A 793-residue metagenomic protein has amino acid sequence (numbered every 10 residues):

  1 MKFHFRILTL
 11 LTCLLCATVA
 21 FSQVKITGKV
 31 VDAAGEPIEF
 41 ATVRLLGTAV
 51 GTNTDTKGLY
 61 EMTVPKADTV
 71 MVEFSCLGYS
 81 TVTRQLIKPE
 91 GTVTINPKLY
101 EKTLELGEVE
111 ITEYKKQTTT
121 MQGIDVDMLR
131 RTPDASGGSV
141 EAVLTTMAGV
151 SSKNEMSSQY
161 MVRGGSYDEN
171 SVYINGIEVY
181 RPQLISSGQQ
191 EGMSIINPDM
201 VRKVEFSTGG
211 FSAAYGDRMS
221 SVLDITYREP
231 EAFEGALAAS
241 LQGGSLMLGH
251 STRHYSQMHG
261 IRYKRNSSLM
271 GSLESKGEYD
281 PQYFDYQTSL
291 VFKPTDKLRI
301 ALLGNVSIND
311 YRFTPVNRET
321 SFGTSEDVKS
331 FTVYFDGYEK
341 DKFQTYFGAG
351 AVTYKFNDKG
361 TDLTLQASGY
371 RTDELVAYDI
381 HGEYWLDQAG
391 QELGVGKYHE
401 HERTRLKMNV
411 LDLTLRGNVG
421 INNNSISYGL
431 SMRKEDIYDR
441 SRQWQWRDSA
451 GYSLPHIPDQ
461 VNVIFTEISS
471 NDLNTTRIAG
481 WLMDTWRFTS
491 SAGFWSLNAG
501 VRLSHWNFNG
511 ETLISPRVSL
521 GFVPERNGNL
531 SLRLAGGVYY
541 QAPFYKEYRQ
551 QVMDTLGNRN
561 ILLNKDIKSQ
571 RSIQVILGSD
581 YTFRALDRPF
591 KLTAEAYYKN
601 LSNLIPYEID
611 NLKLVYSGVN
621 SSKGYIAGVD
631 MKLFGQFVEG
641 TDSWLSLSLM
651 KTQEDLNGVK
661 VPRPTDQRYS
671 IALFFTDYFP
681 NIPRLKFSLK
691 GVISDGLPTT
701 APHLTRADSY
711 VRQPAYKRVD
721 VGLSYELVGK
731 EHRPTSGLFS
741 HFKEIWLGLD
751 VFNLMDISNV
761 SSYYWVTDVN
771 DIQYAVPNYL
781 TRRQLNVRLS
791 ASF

Functional and structural regions predicted by a protein language model:
V31-A34, A41-L46, M71-T81, P89-P133 (+3 more regions): Short, acidic, small-residue-rich periplasmic hinge/interaction motif at the N-terminus of Gram-negative outer-membrane
S80, V93, K116-N170, G176-F211 (+2 more regions): Periplasmic N-terminal accessory/gating domains of Gram-negative outer-membrane beta-barrel systems
K293-N309, G337-N509, T593-A596, W644: Face-selective signature of the C-terminal outer-membrane beta-barrel domain
N317, E525-Q574, A596-Y616, K690-L704 (+1 more regions): Surface-exposed extracellular loop regions of Gram-negative outer-membrane beta-barrel proteins, predominantly
T364-S368, Y378, D566-N620, Y625 (+3 more regions): Membrane-embedded beta-barrel scaffold of Gram-negative outer-membrane proteins
E402, L406, V410-T414, K568 (+3 more regions): Outer membrane beta-barrel strand-and-loop segments of large Gram-negative receptors, especially TonB-dependent
S490-G493, Y597-N600, S617-T700: Gram-negative outer-membrane beta-barrel transporters
V692-T700, Y725-F793: C-terminal beta-signal and adjacent terminal beta-strands/loops of Gram-negative outer-membrane beta-barrel proteins
